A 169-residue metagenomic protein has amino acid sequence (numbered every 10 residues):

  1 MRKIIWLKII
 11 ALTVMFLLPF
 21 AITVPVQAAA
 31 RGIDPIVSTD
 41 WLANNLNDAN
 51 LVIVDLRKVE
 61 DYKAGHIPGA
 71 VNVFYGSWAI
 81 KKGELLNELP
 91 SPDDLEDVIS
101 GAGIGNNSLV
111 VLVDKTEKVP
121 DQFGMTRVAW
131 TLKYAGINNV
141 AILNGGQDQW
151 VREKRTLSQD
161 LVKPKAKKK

Functional and structural regions predicted by a protein language model:
R2-A11: Bacterial N-terminal signal peptides that target proteins for export
K8, A43-N44, I80, V111 (+2 more regions): A broad, structure-centric signal for solvent-exposed, well-ordered loop/edge residues that line or flank functional
F16-Q27: C-terminal segment of classical bacterial N-terminal signal peptides
V24, A49, N138: Residue-level signal for beta-strand positions within conserved beta-sheet cores that form or flank
A28, P92-K169: Thiolate-centered catalytic microenvironments shared by cysteine-dependent enzyme domains
A29-N107, K115-P120: Positively charged, proline/Ser/Thr-rich regional signature most characteristic of the Rhodanese/CDC25-like
